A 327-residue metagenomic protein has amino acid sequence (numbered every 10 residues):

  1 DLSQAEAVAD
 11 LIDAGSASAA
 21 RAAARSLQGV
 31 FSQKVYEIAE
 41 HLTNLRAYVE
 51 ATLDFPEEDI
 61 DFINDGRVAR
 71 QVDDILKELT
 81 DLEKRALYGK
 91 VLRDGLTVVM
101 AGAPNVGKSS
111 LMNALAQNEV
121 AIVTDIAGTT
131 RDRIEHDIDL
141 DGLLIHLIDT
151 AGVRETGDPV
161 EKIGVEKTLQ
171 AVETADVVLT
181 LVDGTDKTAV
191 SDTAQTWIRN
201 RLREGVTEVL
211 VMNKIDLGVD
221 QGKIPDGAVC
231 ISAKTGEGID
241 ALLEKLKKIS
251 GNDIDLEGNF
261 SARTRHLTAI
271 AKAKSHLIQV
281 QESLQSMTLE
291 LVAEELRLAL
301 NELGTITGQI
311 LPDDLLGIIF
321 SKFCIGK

Functional and structural regions predicted by a protein language model:
D1, E6-A9, D13, A19-D139 (+3 more regions): C-terminal-of-GTPase-core extension/linker across diverse P-loop GTPases
L143-H146, A151-E155, V160-I163: Noncatalytic alpha-helical scaffolds and linker/capping helices
G164, T168: Catalytic P-loop NTP-binding/switch module of NTPases
L169-E173: A short, aliphatic-rich alpha-helical micro-motif
T180: Redox-cofactor binding/interface segments in oxidoreductases and associated redox assembly factors
